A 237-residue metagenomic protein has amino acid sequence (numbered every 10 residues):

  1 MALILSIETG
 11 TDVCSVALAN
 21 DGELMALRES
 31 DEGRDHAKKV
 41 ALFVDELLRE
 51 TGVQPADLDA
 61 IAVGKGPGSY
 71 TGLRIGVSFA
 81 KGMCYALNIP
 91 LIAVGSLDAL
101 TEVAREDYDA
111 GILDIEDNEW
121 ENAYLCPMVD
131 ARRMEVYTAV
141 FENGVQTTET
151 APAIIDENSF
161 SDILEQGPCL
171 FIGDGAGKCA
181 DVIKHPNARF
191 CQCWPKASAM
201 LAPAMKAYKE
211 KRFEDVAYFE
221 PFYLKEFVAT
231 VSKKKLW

Functional and structural regions predicted by a protein language model:
M1-K65, W194: N-terminal beta-alpha supersecondary unit
D12, D35, G66-Y70, R74 (+3 more regions): Gly/Ser/Thr-rich beta-alpha loop segments that engage phosphate groups in nucleotides
E23, D35, P90-P195, Y223 (+2 more regions): Surface "functional belts" at beta-alpha junctions
L47-T51, A86, A104, A197-Y208: Stable alpha-helical structural segments in soluble proteins, enriched in small hydrophobic residues
A62-S96: DPxDG-like acidic metal-binding loop motif
F190-W237: Acyltransferase
